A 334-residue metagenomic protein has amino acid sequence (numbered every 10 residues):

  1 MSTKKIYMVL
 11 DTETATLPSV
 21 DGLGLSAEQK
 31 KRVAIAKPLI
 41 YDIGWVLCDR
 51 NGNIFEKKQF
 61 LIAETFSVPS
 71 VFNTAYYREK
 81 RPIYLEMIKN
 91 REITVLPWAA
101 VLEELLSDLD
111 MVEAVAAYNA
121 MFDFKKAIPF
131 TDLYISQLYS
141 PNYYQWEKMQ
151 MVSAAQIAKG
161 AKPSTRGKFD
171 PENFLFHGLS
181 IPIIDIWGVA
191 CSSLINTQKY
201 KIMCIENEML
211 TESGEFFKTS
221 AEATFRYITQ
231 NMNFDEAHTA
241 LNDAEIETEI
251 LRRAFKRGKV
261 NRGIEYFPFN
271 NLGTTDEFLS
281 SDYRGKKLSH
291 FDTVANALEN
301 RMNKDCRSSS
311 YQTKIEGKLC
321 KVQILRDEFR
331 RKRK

Functional and structural regions predicted by a protein language model:
T3-D132: Conserved non-catalytic scaffold segment of RNase H-like nuclease domains
Q59-I62, W187-C191, M232-N242: Acidic carboxylate-rich catalytic motifs and surrounding loops in phosphoryl-/glycosyl-chemistry enzymes
R78-K199: Conserved DEDDh/DEDDy metal-dependent 3′-5′ exonuclease domain
A114-M121, K125-K126, C204-H290: Acidic, Mg2+-coordinating catalytic module of metal-dependent nucleases/exonucleases that use a two-metal-ion mechanism
Q137, Q150, L288, A297 (+1 more regions): Accessory DNA-engaging acidic/polar modules
G285-A297, I315-K318: Short amphipathic alpha-helical heptad-repeat segments
F291, A295-L298, M302-D305, V322 (+1 more regions): Non-transmembrane amphipathic alpha-helical segments
K304-T313: Charged, low-complexity interaction regions
